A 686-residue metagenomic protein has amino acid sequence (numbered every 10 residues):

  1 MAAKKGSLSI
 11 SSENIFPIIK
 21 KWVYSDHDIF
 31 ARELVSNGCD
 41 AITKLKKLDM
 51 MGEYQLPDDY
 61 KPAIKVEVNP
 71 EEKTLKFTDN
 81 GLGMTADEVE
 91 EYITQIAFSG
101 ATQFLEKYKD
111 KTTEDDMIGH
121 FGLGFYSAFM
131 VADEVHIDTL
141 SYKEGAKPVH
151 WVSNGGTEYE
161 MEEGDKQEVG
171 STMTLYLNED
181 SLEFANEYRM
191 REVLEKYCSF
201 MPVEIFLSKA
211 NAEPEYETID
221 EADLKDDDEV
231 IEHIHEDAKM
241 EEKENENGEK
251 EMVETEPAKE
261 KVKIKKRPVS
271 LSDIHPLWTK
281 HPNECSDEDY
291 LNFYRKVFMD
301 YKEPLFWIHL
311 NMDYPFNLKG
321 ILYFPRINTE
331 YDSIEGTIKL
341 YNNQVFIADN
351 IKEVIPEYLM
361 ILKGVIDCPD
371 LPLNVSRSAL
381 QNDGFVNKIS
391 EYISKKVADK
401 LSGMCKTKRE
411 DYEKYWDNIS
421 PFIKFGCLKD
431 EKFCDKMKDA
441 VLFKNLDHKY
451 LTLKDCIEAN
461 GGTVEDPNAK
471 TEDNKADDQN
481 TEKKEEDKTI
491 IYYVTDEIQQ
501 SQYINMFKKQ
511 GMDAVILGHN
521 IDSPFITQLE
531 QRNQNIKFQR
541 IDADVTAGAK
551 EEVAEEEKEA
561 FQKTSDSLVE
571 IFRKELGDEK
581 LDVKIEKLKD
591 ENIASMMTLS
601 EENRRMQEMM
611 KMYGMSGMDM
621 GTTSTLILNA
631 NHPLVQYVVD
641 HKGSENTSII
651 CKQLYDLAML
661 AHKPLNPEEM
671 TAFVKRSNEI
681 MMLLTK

Functional and structural regions predicted by a protein language model:
M1-F184, E192, S199, E215-D226 (+2 more regions): GHKL (Bergerat-fold) ATPase N-terminal catalytic module, capturing the glycine-rich phosphate-binding loop and acidic
M117, V135-E158, N178-S181, Y188-K686: GHKL/Bergerat-fold ATPase module in large chromosome/replication-associated machines
